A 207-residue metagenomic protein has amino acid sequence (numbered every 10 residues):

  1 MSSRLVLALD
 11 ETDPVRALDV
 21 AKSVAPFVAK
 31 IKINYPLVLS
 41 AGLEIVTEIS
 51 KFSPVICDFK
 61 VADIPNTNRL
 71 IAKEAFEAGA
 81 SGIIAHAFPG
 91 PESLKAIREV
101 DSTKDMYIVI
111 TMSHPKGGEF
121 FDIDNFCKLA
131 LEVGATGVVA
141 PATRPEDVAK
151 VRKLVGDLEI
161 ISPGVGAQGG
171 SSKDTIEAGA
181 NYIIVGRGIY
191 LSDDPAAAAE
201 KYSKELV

Functional and structural regions predicted by a protein language model:
M1-C57, V61-L70, E77-A80, E119-I123 (+4 more regions): Conserved N-terminal beta1-alpha1 strand-loop-helix module at the mouth
S2-L5, D63-P145, D157: Conserved anion-binding
L7, I31, D58, I83 (+5 more regions): Conserved, mostly hydrophobic/aromatic
L9-E11, V20-S23, A80, D101 (+3 more regions): Charge-biased, low-complexity intrinsically disordered regions
K32-I33, V55-D58, I84-A85, I108 (+2 more regions): General beta-strand structural signal in soluble alpha/beta enzymes
Y35, A87, I110-M112, P141-T143 (+2 more regions): Short secondary-structure boundary segments
N66-A75, V148-L154, A167-I183: Catalytic cores of alpha/beta
G82-G90, V165-G169, G179-A198: Glycine-rich phosphate-binding active-site loops on the catalytic face of alpha/beta enzymes
